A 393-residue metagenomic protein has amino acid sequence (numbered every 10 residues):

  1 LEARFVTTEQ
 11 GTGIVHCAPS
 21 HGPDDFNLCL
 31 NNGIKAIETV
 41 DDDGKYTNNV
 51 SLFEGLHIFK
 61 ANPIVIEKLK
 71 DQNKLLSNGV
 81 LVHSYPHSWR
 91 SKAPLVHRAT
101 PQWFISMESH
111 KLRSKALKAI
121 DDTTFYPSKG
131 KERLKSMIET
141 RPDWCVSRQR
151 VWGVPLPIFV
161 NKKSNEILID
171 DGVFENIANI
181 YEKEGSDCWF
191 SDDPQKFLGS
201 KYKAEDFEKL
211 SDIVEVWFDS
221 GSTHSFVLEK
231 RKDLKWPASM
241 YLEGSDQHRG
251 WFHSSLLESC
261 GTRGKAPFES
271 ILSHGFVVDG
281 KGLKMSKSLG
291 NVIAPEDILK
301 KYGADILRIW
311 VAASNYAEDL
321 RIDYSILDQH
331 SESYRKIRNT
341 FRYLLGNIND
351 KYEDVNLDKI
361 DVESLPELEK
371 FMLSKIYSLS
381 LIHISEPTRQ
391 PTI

Functional and structural regions predicted by a protein language model:
L1: A solvent-exposed beta-alpha-beta segment
R4-I169, L283, L289-S333, R338-N339 (+1 more regions): Residue patterns forming the tRNA-binding/recognition surfaces of aminoacyl-tRNA synthetases and related DALR
F5-V6, N32-G44, R150-W152, V160 (+1 more regions): Alpha-helical recognition segments enriched in aromatics with Gly/Pro capping that present substrate-recognition
L28, E108, V227-K230, L283 (+1 more regions): Short conserved micro-motifs at the rims of enzyme active sites and ligand-binding pockets
V160, F207, K351-L381: Acidic, turn-prone loop/beta-hairpin segments
L256, Y334, R338-L345: Short, amphipathic alpha-helical segments that act as regulatory/interfacial helices in nucleotide-processing proteins
R263-K265, F341-N356: Proline-centered turn/helix-capping motifs that create local helix->coil transitions or kinks
I382-I393: Single conserved hydrophobic/aromatic residue that forms the stacking wall/gate of nucleotide- or nucleobase-binding
